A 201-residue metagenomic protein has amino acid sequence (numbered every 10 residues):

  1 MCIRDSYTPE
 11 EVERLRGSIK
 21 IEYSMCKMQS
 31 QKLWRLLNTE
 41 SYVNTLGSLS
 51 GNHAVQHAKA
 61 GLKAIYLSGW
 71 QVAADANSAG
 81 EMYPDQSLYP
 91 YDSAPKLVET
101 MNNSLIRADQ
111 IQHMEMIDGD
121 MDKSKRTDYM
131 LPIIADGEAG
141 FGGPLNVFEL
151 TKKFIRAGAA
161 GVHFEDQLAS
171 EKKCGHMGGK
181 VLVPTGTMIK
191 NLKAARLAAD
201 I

Functional and structural regions predicted by a protein language model:
M1-I3: Short, small-residue-biased leader/transition segments that mark boundaries at the very start of proteins
K27-N38, V98-T127, L192, R196-D200: Surface-exposed amphipathic alpha-helices with a cationic face
N38, Y42-V55, K59, Y89-L97 (+2 more regions): Glycine-rich anion/phosphate-binding loops
T39-N44, L62-K63, Y129-L131, A159-A160 (+1 more regions): Short, well-ordered coil/turn segments that N-cap beta-strands
N44-S48, I65-L67, L131-G137, V162-F164: Hydrophobic faces of well-ordered beta-strands that scaffold small-molecule active sites in alpha/beta enzyme cores
S48, H53-G119: Active-site cofactor/substrate anionic-group-binding motifs, chiefly glycine- and Lys/Arg-rich phosphate-binding loops
W70-V98, P144-L145, T151-K152, Q167-K190: Glycine-rich tight-turn/loop motif centered on a GG-T
G161, V181-I201: Phosphate/pyrophosphate-binding betaalpha-module
